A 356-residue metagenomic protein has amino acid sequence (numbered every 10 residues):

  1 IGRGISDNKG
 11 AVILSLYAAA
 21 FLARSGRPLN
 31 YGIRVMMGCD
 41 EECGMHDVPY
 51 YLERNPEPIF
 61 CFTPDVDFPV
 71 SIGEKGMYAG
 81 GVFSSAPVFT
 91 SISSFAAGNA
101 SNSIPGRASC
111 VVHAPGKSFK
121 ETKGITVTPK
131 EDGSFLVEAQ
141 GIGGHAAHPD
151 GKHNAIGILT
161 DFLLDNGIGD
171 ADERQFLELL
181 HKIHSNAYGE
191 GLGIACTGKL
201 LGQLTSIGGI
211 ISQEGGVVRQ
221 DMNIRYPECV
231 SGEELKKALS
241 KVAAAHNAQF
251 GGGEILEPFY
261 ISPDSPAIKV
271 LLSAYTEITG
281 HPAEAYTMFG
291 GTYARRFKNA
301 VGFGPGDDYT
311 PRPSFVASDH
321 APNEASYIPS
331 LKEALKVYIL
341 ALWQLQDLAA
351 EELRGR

Functional and structural regions predicted by a protein language model:
I1-M37, N55-I59, V316-S330: Active-site metal-coordination/substrate-binding segment of hydrolases, especially metallo-dependent peptidases
V12-L22, Y51, V112, L159-L163 (+2 more regions): Buried hydrophobic packing segments
A18-R34, I168-R174, L345-E352: Phosphate-handling active-site elements
E42, P49-P227: Midchain, well-structured core segments that form catalytic/ion-binding scaffolds
A100, P105-R107, G116-T126, P258-D307: Active-site-adjacent substrate-binding region of metalloamidase/peptidase-like peptide-processing proteins
Q213, V218-G290: Substrate-recognition/cap regions that form aromatic- and gly/pro-loop-enriched pockets for small-molecule ligands
E214, L272-A349: Zn-dependent metallopeptidase/amidohydrolase metal-coordination segment
